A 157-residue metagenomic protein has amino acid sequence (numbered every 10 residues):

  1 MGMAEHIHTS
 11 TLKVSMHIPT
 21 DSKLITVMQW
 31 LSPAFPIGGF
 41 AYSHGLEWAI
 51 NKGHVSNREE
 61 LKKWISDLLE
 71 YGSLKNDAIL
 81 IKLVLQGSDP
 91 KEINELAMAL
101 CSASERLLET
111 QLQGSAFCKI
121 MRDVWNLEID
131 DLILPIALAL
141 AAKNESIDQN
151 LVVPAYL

Functional and structural regions predicted by a protein language model:
M1-D21: Intrinsically disordered, low-complexity and often Lys/Arg-enriched segments
M1-M3, M16, M28, M98 (+1 more regions): Detector for methionine-enriched segments
G2, E70, L74, A103-E109: Charged, flexible cofactor/metal-binding loops and thiol motifs
M3, T9, S56-N57, K62 (+7 more regions): Terminal catalytic/cofactor-binding subdomain
I7, I18, I25, I37 (+8 more regions): Weak global preference for isoleucine
K13-I18, Q29-F35, K63-G72, E109-S115 (+2 more regions): Short charge-dense sequence patches
S22-S88: Glycine/small-residue-rich interface belts in oligomeric ring/scaffold proteins and their assembly partners
K91-L157: Amphipathic alpha-helical interface segments
